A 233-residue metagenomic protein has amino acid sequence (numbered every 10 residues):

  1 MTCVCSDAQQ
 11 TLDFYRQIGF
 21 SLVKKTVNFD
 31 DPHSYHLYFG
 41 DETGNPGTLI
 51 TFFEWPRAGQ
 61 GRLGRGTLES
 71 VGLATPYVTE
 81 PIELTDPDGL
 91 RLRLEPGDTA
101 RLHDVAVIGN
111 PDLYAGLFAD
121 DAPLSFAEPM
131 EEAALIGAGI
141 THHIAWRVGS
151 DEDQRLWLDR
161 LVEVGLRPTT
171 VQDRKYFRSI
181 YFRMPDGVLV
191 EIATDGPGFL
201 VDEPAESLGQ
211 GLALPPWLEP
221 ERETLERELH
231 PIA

Functional and structural regions predicted by a protein language model:
M1-Q9, G66-L73, E95-D121, I136-R147 (+1 more regions): N-terminal beta-strand motif that seeds the catalytic metal site of vicinal oxygen chelate
C3-N45, V107-P129, D159, D173: Core segments of cupin and vicinal oxygen chelate
Q10, V78-E80, L113-Y114, E152-L156: Short, conserved charged micro-motifs
G19, D86-D88, M184-D186: Residue-level recognition of short loop/turn positions
T43-D112: Hydrophobic, ordered structural segments
L94-T99, E128, I192-F199: Short beta->alpha transition motifs characteristic of CBS
L135-A138, H142-V201: Active-site/pore-lining binding-face segments in mid-to-C-terminal subdomains
